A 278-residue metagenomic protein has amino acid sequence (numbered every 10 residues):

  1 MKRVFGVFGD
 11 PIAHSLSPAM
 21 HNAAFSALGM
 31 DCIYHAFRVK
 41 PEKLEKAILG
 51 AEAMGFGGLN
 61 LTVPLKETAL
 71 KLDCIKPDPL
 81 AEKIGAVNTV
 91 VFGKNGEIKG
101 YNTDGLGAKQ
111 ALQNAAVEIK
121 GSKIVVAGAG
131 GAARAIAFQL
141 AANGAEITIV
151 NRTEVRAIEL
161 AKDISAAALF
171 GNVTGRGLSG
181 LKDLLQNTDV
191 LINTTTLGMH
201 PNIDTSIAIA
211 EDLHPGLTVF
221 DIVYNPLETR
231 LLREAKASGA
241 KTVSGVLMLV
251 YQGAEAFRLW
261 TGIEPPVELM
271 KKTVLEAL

Functional and structural regions predicted by a protein language model:
K2-V117: Phosphate/diphosphate ligand-binding glycine-rich loop within oxidoreductases
G9, N102-G105, L112, V117 (+2 more regions): Glycine-rich adenosine-cofactor-binding loop
H35, T148, V243: Conserved beta-strand positions in the Rossmann-like core of class I SAM-dependent methyltransferases
G57, T62-T68, G131, T196-M199 (+1 more regions): Short glycine-rich anion-binding loops that position phosphate/pyrophosphate groups of nucleotides and phosphorylated
A142-E146, S238-K241: Conserved S-adenosyl-L-methionine
N143-A167: NAD(P)-binding Rossmann-fold cofactor-contacting core
L169-T242: Rossmann-like adenosine-cofactor binding region
T218, I222-L278: Adenosine-phosphate binding glycine-rich loop
